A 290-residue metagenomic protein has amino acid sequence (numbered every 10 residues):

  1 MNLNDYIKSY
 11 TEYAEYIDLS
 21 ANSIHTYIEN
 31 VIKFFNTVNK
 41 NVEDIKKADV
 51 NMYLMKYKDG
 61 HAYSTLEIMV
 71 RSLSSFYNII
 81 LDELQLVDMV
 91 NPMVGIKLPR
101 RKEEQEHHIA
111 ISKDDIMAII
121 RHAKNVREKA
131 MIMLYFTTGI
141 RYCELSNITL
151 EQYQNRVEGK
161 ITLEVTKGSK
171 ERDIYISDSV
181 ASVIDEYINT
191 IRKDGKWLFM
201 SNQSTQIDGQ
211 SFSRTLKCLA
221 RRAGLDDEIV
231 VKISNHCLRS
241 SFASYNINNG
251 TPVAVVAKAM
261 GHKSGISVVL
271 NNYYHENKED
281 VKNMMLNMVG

Functional and structural regions predicted by a protein language model:
K8-E106, G195: N-terminal core-binding DNA-recognition domain of tyrosine recombinases/integrases
I24, L73, M131-I132, G139 (+2 more regions): Alpha-helix N-cap/helix-start motif at helix boundaries, enriched for small hydrophobics
V87, R100-M117, G168-S179, R192-K196: DNA breakage-rejoining catalytic core of tyrosine-based enzymes
K113-Y142: Basic, Lys/Arg- and aromatic-enriched nucleic-acid-binding interface segment
C143, N147-V183: Conserved tyrosine-mediated DNA breakage-rejoining catalytic core shared by Y-recombinases
V165, M260-L286: Catalytic-site neighborhood detector that most strongly recognizes the C-terminal catalytic loop/helix of tyrosine
T166-D185, K196-C218: C-terminal catalytic core of Y-nucleophile DNA break-rejoin enzymes
K193, R214-K258, H262-I266: Short, basic (Lys/Arg/His-rich) helix/loop patches that form interaction surfaces in the mid-to-C-terminal regions
